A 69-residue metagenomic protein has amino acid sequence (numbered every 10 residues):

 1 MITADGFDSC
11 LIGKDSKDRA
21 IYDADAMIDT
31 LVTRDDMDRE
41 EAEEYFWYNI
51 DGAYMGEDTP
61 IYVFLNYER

Functional and structural regions predicted by a protein language model:
M1-R69: C-terminal alpha-helical interaction appendages
